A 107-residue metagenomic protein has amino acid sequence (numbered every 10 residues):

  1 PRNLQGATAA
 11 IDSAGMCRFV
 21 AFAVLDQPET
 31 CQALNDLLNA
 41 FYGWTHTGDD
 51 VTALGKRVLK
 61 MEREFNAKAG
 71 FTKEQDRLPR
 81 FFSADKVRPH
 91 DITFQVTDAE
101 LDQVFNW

Functional and structural regions predicted by a protein language model:
P1-W107: Extended C-terminal regions of large enzymes
